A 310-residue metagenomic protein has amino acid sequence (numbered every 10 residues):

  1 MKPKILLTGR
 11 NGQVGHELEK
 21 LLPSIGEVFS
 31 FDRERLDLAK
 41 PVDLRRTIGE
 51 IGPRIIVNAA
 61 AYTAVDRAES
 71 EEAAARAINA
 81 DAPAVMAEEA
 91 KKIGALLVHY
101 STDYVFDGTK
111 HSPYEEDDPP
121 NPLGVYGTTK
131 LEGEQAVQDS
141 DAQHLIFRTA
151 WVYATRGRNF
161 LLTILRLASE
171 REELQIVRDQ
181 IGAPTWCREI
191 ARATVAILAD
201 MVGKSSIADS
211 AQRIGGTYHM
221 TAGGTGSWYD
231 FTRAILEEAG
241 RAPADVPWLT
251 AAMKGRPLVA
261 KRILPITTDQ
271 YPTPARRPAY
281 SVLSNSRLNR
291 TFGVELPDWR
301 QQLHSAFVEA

Functional and structural regions predicted by a protein language model:
P3-L21: N-terminal Rossmann NAD(P)H-binding glycine-rich loop of SDR-like oxidoreductase domains
T8, F31, A59-A60, L97-T102 (+2 more regions): SDR active-site strand-loop-helix element
P23-R46: Adenosine-cofactor binding site in Rossmann-like domains, unifying the SAM/SAH pocket of S-adenosylmethionine-dependent
P41-A80, E89: NAD(P)H-binding glycine-rich loop region in Rossmannoid oxidoreductase-like domains and their noncatalytic homologs
A77, D81-V85, K92, V105-F147 (+1 more regions): Catalytic helix-loop patch of NAD(P)-dependent Rossmann-fold dehydrogenases
Q138-A196: NAD(P)-dependent short-chain dehydrogenase/reductase
A193, D200-P272: Mid/C-terminal beta-alpha module of Rossmann-like enzyme folds, strongest in SDR-family dehydrogenases/epimerases
R287-N289, P297-A310: Amphipathic terminal alpha-helices
